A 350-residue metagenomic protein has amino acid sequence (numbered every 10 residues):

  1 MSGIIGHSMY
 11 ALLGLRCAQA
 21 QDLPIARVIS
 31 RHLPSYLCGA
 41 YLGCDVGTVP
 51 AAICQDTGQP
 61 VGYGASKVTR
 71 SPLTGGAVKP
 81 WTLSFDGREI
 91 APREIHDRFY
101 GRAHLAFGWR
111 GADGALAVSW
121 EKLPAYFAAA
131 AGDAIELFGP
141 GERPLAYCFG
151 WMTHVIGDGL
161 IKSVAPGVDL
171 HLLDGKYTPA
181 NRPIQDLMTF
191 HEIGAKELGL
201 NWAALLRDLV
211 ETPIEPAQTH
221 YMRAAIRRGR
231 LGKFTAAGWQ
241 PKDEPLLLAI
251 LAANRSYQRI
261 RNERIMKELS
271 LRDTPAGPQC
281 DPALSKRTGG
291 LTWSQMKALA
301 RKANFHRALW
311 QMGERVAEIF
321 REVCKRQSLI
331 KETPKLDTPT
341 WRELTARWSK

Functional and structural regions predicted by a protein language model:
M1-A146, G159-L206, D273-K350: N-terminal, motif-rich segments that launch catalysis or mediate targeting to/interaction with membranes, typified by
W151, V155-G159: Catalytic glutamate of the conserved HExxH
E197-L284: Long, charge-rich alpha-helical interaction segments
